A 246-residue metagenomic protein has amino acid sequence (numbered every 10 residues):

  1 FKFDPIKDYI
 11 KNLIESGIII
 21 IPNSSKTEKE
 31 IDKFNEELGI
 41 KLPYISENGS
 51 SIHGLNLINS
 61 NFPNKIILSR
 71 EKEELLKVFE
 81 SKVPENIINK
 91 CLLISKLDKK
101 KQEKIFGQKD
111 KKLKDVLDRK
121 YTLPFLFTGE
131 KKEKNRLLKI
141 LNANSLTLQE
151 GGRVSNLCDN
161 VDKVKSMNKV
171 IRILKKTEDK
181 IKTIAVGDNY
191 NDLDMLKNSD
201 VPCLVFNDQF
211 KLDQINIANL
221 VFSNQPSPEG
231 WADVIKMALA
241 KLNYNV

Functional and structural regions predicted by a protein language model:
K2-S95: Active-site phosphate-binding/coordination module
F3, V154-V246: Mg2+-dependent phosphoryl-transfer enzymes with acidic/Ser/Thr/Gly-rich catalytic loops
I14-E15, N142, K197: Anion (oxyanion) recognition and catalysis
E30-K33, R136, S166, D194-M195: Phosphate- and divalent-cation-binding pockets in alpha/beta enzyme and binding domains that engage nucleotide-derived
L38-I40, N48, N144, N198-D200 (+1 more regions): Short, structured coil segments at secondary-structure junctions
I40-E47, K111-L113, P202-N207: Short hydrophobic/aromatic-enriched beta-strand-loop microsegments
E85-I184: Conserved acidic, metal-coordinating active-site core of Asp-based, Mg2+-dependent phosphoryl-transfer enzymes
